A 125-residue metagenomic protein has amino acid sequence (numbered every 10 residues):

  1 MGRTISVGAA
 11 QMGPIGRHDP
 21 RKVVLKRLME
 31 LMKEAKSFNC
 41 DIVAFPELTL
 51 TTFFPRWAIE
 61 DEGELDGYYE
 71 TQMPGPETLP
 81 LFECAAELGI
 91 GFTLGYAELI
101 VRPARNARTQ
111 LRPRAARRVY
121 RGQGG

Functional and structural regions predicted by a protein language model:
M1-G125: Hydrophobic structural segments
